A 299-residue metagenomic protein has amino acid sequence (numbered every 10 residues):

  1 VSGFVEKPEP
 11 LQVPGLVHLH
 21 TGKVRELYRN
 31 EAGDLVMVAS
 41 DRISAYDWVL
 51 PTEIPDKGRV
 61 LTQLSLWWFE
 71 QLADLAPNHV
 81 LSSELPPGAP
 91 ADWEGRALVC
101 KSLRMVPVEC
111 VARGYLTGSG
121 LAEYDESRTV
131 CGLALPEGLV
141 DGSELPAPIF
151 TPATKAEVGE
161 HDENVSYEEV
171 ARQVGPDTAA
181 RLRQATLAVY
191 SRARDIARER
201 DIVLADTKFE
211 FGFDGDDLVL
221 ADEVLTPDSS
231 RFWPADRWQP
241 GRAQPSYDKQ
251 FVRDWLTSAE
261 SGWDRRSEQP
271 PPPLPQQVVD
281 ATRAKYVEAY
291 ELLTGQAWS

Functional and structural regions predicted by a protein language model:
S2-A156, R265-S299: Active-site loop/lid in soluble adenylation, ligation, and acyl-transfer enzymes
S40, R192, V219-P227: Catalytic cores of nucleic-acid ligases and guanylyltransferases
P51, R172, P176-A180, Q276: Active-site oxyanion-binding pockets that recognize sulfate/phosphate
R59, Q63, D177, R181-A188 (+4 more regions): Generic recognition of stable, solvent-exposed alpha-helical segments in well-folded globular domains
A112, L204-V224: Conserved metal-phosphate-binding beta-hairpin within the catalytic cores of diverse ATP-dependent phosphoryl-transfer
E144-P176: A short mid-domain helix/strand-loop element embedded in enzyme catalytic domains that forms or borders the active-site
V174-A205: A long amphipathic alpha-helix within ATP-dependent nucleotide-binding catalytic cores
V224-A289, L293: C-terminal helix-cap and adjacent tail motif
